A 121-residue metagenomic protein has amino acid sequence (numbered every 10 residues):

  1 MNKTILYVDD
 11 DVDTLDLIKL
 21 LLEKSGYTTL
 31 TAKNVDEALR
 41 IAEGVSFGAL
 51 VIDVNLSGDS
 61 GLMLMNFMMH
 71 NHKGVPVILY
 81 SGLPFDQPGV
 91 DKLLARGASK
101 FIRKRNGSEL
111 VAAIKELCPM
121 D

Functional and structural regions predicted by a protein language model:
N2-D13, I18-L22: Conserved acidic segment of CheY-like receiver
G26-K33, I41: Short hydrophobic/Thr-rich beta-strand motif most characteristic of the beta2 strand and flanking loop of CheY-like
T31, L56-D59: Residue-level signal for the "D+5" position in two-component response regulator receiver
N34, S60-M63: Acidic catalytic/metal-coordinating carboxylates
V45-V51, L56: Active-site beta3 strand of CheY-like receiver
G61, K92-S99: As written
L62-K73: Short amphipathic alpha-helix used as the core "switch/output" element in two-component signaling
Y80-S81: Hydrophobic/aromatic residues positioned on beta-strands within the core alpha/beta folds
